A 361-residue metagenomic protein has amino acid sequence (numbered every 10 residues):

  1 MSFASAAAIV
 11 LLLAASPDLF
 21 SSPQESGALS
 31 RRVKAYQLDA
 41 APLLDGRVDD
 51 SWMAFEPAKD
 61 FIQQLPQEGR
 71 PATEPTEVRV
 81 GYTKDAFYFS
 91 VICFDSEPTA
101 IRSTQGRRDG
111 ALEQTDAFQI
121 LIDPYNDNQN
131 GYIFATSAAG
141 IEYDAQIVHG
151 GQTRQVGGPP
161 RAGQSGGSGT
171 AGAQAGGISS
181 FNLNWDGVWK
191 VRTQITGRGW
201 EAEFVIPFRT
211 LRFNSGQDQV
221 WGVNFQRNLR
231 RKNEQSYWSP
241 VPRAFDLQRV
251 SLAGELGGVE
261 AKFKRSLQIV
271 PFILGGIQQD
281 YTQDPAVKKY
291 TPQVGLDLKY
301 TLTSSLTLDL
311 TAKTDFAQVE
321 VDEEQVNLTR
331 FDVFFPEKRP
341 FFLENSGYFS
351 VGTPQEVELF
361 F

Functional and structural regions predicted by a protein language model:
A4-D18: Bacterial N-terminal signal peptides
S16-F361: Structural preference for beta-rich elements and adjacent junctions enriched in aromatics
